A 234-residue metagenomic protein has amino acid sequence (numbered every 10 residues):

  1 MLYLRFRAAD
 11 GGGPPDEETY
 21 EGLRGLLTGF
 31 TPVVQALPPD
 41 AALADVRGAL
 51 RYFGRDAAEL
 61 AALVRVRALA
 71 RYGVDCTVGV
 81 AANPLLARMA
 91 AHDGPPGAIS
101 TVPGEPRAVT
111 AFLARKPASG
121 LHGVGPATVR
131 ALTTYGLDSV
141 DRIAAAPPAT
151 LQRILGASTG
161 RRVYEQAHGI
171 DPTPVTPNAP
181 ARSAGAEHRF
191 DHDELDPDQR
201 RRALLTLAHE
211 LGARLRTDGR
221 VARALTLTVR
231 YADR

Functional and structural regions predicted by a protein language model:
M1-R162, H168, T173-V175, A213: Gly/Gly-Pro- and Ser/Thr-rich, intrinsically disordered tail segments characteristic of DNA damage-repair and tolerance
P106-G120, D141, L155-R234: C-terminal extensions
